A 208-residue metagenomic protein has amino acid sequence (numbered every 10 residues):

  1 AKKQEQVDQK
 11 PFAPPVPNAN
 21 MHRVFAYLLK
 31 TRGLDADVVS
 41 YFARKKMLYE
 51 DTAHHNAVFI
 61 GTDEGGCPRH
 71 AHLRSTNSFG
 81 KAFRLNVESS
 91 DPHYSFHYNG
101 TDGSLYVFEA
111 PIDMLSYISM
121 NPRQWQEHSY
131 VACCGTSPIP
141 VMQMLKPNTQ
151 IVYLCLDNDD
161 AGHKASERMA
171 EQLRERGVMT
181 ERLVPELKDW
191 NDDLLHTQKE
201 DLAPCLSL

Functional and structural regions predicted by a protein language model:
A1-A57, C205-L206: TOPRIM metal-binding catalytic domain and adjacent DNA-binding surface shared by DnaG-type primases
Q9-A13, V39, A82-R84, E109 (+2 more regions): Generic secondary-structure boundary/loop-capping signal
F25-A26, M114, A170: Short glycine-/small-residue-rich flexible loop motifs, especially phosphate/cofactor-binding loops
Y27, T31-R32, T62, M120 (+1 more regions): Generic structural signal for bulky hydrophobic/aromatic residues embedded in well-ordered secondary structure
T52-L145: Phosphate-handling DNA/RNA-contact segment within nucleic-acid enzymes
G103, S119-L208: TOPRIM fold recognition
